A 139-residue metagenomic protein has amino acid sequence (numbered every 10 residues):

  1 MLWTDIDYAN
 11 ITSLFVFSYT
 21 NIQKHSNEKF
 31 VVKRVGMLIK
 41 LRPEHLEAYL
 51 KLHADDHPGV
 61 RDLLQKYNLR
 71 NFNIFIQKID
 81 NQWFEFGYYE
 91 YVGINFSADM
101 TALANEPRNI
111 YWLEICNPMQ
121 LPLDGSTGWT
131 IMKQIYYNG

Functional and structural regions predicted by a protein language model:
N21, S26-F30, L41-E44, P58-D62 (+2 more regions): Charge-dense, helix-prone N-terminal extensions
R34-K40: Active-site-flanking beta-strand signature of metal-NTP-handling nucleotidyl enzymes and homologous cyclase-like
H45-R70: Short amphipathic alpha-helical segments
L46-K51, N81, G93-F96, L123: Short, polar/acidic, helix-capping and beta-turn segments at strand->helix junctions that line the mouths
R61-F86, E90-I94: Short, glycine- and small/hydrophobic-rich beta-strand elements in well-ordered beta-sheets
Y67, E90-I131: An amphipathic, aromatic/His-enriched active-site/gating alpha helix that lines ligand/cofactor pockets
